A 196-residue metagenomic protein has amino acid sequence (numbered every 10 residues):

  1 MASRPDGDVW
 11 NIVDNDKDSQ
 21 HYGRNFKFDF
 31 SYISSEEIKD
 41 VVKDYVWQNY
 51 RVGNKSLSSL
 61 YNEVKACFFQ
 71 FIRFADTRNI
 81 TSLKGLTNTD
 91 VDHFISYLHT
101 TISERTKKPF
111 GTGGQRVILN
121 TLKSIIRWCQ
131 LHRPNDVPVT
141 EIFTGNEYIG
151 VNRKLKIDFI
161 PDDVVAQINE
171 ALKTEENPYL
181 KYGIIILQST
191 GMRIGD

Functional and structural regions predicted by a protein language model:
M1-F143, R153-K154, Q167, A171 (+2 more regions): Charge-rich, intrinsically disordered N-terminal extensions that act as flexible nucleic-acid engagement or regulatory
T144-Y148: Short linear capping/connector segments at secondary-structure termini
I149-Y179, S189, R193: Long, amphipathic, Lys/Arg-enriched alpha-helical "connector/arm" segment
D196: Acidic donor-binding helix in nucleotide-sugar-dependent glycosyltransferases
